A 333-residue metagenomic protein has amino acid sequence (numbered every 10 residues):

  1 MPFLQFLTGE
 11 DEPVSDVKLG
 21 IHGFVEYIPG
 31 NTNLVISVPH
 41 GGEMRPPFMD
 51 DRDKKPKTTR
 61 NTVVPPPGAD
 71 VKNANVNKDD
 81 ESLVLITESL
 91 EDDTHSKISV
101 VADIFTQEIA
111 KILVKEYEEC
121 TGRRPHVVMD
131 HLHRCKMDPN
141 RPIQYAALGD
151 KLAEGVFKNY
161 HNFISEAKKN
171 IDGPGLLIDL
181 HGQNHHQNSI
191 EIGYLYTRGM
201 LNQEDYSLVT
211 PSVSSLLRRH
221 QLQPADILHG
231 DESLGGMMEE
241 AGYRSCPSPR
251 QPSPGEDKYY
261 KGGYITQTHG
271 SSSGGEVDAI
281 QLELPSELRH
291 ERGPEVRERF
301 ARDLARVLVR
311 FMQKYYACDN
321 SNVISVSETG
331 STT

Functional and structural regions predicted by a protein language model:
M1-T333: N-terminal catalytic or cofactor-binding beta/alpha core of small enzyme domains
